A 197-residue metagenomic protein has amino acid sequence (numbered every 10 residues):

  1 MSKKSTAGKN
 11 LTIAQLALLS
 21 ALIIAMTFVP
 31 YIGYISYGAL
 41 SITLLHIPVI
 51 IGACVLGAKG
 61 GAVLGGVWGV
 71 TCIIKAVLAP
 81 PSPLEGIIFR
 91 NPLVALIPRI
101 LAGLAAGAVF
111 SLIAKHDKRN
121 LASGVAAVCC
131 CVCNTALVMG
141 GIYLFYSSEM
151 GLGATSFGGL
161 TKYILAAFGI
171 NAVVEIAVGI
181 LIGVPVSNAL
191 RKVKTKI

Functional and structural regions predicted by a protein language model:
M1-I197: Loop-helix junctions at membrane interfaces
